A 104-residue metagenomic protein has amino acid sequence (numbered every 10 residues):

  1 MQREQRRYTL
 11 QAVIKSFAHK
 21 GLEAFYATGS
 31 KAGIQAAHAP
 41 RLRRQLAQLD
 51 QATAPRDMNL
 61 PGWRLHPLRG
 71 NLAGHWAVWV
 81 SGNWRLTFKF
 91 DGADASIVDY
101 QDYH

Functional and structural regions predicted by a protein language model:
M1-Q45: Arg/Lys-rich, positively charged N-terminal/basic patches that mediate binding to nucleic acids
R3-Q11, W76-H104: Enriched for short, Lys/Arg-rich terminal
A18, H38, L42-Q45, R64 (+3 more regions): Amphipathic alpha-helical interface surfaces
S30-K31, Q51-A54: Generic structural signal for secondary-structure transition and capping sites
Q45, D50-Q51: Basic/aromatic-enriched alpha-helical hairpins
T53-W76: A short, surface-exposed loop/turn module that caps and links secondary-structure elements
